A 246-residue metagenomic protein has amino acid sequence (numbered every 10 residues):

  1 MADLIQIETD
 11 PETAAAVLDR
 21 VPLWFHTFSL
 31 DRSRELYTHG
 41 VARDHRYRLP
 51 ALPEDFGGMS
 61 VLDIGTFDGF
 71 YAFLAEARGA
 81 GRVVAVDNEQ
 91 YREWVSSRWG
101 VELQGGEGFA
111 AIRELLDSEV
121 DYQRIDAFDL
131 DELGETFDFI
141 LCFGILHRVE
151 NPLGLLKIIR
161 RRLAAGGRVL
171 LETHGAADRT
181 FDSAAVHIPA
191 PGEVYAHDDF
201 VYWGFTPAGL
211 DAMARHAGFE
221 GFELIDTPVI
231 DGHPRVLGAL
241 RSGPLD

Functional and structural regions predicted by a protein language model:
T38-M59, L74: Conserved alpha-helix/loop element of class I SAM-dependent methyltransferases that forms part of the SAM/SAH-binding
M59-F67: Conserved class I S-adenosyl-L-methionine
I112, F200-G218: Short alpha-helix
D117-F128: Conserved SAM-binding strand-loop segment of SAM-dependent methyltransferases
F128-I140: A short acidic, Gly/Pro-enriched loop at the edge of an enzyme's catalytic core that lines a small-molecule cofactor
D138-N151: A short SAM/SAH-binding and catalytic strip from SAM-dependent methyltransferases
L153-R168: A short glycine-rich, Lys/Arg-flanked "PGG" loop and its adjoining helix->strand segment in the class I
L170-E193: Conserved class I S-adenosyl-L-methionine
